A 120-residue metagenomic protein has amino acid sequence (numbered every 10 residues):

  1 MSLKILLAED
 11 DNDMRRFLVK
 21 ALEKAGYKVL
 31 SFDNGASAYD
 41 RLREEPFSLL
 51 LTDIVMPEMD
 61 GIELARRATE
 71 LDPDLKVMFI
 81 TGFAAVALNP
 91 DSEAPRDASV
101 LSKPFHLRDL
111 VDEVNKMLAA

Functional and structural regions predicted by a protein language model:
E9: Conserved acidic carboxylate
D13-K24: Charged docking surfaces used in two-component/phosphorelay signaling
G26-D33, R41: Short hydrophobic/Thr-rich beta-strand motif most characteristic of the beta2 strand and flanking loop of CheY-like
N34-S37, D60-L64: Acidic catalytic/metal-coordinating carboxylates
D53: Active-site residues of response regulator receiver
M56: Receiver (REC) domain active-site loop signature in two-component systems and cognate sites in sensor histidine kinases
F105-N115: C-terminal output helix
